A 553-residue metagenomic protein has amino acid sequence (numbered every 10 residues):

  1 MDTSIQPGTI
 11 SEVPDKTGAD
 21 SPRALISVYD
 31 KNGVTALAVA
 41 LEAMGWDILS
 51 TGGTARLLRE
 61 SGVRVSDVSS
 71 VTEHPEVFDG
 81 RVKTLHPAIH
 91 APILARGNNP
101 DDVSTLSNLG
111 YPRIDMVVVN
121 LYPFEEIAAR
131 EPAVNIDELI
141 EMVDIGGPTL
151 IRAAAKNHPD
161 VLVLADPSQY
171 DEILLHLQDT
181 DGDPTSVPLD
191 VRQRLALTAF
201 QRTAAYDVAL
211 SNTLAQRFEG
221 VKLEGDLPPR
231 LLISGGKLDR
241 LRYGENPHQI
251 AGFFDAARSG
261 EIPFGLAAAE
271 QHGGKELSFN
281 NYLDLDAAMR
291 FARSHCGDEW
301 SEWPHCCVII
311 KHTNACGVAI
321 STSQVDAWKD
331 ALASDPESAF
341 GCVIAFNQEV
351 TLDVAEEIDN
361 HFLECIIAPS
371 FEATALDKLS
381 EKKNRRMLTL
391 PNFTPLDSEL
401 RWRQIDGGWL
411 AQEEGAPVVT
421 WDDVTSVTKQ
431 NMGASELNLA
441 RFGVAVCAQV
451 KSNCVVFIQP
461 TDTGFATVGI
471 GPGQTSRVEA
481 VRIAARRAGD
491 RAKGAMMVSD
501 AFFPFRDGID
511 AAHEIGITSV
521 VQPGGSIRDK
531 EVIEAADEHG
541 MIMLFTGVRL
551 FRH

Functional and structural regions predicted by a protein language model:
D2-V71: N-terminal glycine-/serine-/threonine-rich phosphate-binding loop
P7-I26, K31, D115-V119, Y206-V208 (+1 more regions): ATP-dependent carboxylate/acyl-activation modules
E42, R59, D144, A155 (+3 more regions): Anion (oxyanion) recognition and catalysis
I48, V65, V161-V163, M387 (+2 more regions): Hydrophobic beta-strand scaffold residues
G53-F124: Glycine-rich nucleotide/cofactor/substrate-binding loop typically near the N-terminus or early in the first domain
G97-P148, R152-A155, V419-A434: Active-site/ligand-binding-proximal alpha/beta "capping" segment
L121, E125-A129, I140-G146, I151-D190: N-terminal glycine-/lysine-enriched basic segments
S168, E172, L177-L231: Non-catalytic interaction/clamp surfaces of large macromolecular machines
